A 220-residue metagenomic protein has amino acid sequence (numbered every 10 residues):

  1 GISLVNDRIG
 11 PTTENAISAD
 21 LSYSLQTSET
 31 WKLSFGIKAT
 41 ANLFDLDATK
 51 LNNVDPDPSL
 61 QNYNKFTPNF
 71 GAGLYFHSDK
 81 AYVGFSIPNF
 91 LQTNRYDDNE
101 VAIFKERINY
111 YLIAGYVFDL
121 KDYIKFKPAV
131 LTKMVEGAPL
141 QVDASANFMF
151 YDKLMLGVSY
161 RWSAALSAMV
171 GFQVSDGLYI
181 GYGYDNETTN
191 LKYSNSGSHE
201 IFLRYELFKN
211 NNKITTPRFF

Functional and structural regions predicted by a protein language model:
G1-F220: Subset of outer-membrane beta-barrel
